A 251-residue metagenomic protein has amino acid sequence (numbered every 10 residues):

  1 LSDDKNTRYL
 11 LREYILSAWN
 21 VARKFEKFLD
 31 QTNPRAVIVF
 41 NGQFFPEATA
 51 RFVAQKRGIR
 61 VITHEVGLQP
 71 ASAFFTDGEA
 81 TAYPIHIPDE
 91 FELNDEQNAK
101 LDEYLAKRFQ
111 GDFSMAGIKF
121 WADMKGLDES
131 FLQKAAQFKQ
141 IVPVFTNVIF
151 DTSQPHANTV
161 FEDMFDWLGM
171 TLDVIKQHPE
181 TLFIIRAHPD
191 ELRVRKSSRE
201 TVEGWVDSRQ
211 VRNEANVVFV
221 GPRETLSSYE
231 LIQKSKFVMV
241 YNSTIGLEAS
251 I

Functional and structural regions predicted by a protein language model:
L1-A36, K107-D123: Conserved nucleotide-sugar donor-binding subdomain of glycosyltransferases
L16, F52-M124: Active-site-proximal region of nucleotide-activated glycan assembly enzymes, centered on histidine/acidic-rich loops
N20-T76: Conserved nucleotide-sugar donor-interacting segment of glycosyltransferase catalytic cores, predominantly GT-B
F28-D30, A135, E230-L231: Structural alpha-helical scaffold elements that stabilize or flank donor/cofactor-binding regions in carbohydrate
G42-P46, G67-P70, N147-D151, P189-L192 (+2 more regions): Short, solvent-exposed loop/turn segments at secondary-structure junctions
P46-A48, E65, S72, R223-I251: A donor-sugar binding/catalytic signature common to diverse glycosyltransferases and related nucleotide-sugar
Q110-S208: Conserved catalytic-core segment of nucleotide-activated headgroup transferases in glycan assembly
V202-P222: Nucleotide-activated donor-binding/catalytic signature segment of Leloir-type glycosyltransferases, i.e., the conserved
